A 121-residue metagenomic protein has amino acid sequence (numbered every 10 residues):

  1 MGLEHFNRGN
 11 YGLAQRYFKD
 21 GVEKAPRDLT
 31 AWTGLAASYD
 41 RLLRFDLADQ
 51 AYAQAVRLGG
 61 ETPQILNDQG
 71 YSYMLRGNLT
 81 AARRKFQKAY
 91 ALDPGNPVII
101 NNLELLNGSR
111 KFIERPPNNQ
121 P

Functional and structural regions predicted by a protein language model:
K24, R57-L58, A91-L92: Structural marker of alpha-solenoid helical repeat scaffolds
